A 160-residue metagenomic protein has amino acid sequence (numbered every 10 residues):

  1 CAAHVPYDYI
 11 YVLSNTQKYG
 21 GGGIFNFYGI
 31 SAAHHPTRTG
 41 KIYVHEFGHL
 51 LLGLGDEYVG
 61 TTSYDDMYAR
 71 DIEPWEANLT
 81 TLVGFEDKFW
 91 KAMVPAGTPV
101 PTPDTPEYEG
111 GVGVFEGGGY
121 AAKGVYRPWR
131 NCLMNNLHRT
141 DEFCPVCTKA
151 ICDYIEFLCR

Functional and structural regions predicted by a protein language model:
C1-S63: Active-site-proximal segment of zinc-dependent metalloprotease catalytic domains
G55-R160: Replace "(M1/M4/M9/M12/WLM)" with "(e.g., M1/M4/M8/M9/M12/M26/WLM)" and add "not limited to" to clarify scope
